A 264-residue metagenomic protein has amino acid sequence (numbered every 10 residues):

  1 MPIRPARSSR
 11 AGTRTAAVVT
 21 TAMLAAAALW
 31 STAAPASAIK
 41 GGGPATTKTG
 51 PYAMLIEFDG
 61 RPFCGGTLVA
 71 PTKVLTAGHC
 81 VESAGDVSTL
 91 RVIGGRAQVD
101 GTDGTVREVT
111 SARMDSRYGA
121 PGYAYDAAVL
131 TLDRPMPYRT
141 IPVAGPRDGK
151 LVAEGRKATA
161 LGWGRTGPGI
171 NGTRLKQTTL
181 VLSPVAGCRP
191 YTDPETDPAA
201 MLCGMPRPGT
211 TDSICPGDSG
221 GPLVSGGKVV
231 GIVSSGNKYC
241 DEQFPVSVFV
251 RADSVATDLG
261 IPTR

Functional and structural regions predicted by a protein language model:
M1-A38: Secretory targeting and sorting signals
P2-R4, P35, L68-V81, L90-R91 (+2 more regions): C-terminal subregion of chymotrypsin/trypsin-like serine protease catalytic domains
A27-P51, F63: C-terminal region of N-terminal signal peptides and the immediate post-cleavage residues of exported proteins
K40-K48, R91-P137, P194: Conserved catalytic-core segment of clan PA serine endopeptidases
P51-P71, G122, C215: A conserved glycine-rich beta-strand in the N-terminal activation segment of trypsin-fold
M54-I56, T89-G101, R156-G162: Short conserved beta-strand and strand-loop elements enriched in small hydrophobics with frequent Asp/Gly
H79-S83, G95-D100, D133-P137, G164-G167 (+5 more regions): Acidic glycine-/aspartate-rich tracts in secreted/extracellular proteins
E108, A112, A124-G209, V246 (+2 more regions): Chymotrypsin/trypsin-fold serine protease catalytic domain
